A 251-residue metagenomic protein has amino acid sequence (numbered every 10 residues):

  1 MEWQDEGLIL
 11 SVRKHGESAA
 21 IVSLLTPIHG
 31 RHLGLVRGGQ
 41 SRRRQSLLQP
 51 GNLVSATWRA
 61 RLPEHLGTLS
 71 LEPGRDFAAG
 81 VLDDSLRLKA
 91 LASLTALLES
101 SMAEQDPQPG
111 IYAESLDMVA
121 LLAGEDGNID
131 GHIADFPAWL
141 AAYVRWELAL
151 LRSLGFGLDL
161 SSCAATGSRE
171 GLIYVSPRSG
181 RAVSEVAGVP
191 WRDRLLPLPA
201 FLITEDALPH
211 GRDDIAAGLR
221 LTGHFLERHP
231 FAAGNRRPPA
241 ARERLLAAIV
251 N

Functional and structural regions predicted by a protein language model:
M1-I21, L25-N251: Non-catalytic alpha-helical scaffolds and adjoining flexible linkers that form interface surfaces for assembly
